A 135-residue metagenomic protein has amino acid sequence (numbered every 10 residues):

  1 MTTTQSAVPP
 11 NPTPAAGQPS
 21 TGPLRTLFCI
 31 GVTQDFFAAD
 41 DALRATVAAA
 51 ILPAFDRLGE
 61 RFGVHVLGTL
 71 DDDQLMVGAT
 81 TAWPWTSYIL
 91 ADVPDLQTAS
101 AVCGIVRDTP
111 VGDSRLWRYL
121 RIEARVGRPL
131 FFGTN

Functional and structural regions predicted by a protein language model:
T2-W85, V93-Q97, G127-N135: Short S/T/G/P-rich N-terminal loop/turn motif that feeds into the first structured element of a domain
R57-L58, R115-Y119: Short, conserved catalytic or adaptor-binding loops enriched in Gly and charged residues
I89: Conserved, mostly hydrophobic/aromatic
V106-W117: A common structural junction motif
R118-P129: Conserved catalytic core of two-metal-ion nucleotidyltransferases
